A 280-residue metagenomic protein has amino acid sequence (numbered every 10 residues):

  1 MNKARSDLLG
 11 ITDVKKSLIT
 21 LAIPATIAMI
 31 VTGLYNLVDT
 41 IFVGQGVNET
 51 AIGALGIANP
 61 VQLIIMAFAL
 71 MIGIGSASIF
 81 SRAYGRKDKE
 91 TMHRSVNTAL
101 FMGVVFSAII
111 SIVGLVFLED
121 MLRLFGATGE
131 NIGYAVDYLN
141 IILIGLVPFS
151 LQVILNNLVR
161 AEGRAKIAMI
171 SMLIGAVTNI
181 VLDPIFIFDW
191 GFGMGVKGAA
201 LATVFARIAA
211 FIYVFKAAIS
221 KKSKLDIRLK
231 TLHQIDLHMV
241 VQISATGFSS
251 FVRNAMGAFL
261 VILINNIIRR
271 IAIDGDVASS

Functional and structural regions predicted by a protein language model:
M1-A22, F80-V147, F192-G247: Short alpha-helical transmembrane segments in multi-pass integral membrane proteins
T20-D39, I141, G175, A206-A210 (+2 more regions): Transmembrane helical elements of multi-pass membrane transporters/channels
A22, T26, I30, I64 (+13 more regions): Residue-level signature of the transmembrane alpha-helical core of multi-pass small-molecule transporters
T32, N36-V43, M66-G73, A77 (+9 more regions): Alpha-helical transmembrane segments and their lipid-water interface positions in multi-pass membrane proteins
L34-L37, G46-E49, A83-R86, A161-E162 (+1 more regions): Helix-loop interface residues and adjacent transmembrane-helix termini in multi-pass membrane transporters, primarily
V43-L63, E130-Y134, V196-K197, M239-T246 (+1 more regions): Interfacial/gating helices of multi-pass transporter permease domains
I52-I112, F149-A168, N265, S279-S280: Small-residue-rich hydrophobic transmembrane alpha-helices
G103, L158-V181, K197-V204: Alpha-helical transmembrane segments of multi-pass membrane transporters/permeases
